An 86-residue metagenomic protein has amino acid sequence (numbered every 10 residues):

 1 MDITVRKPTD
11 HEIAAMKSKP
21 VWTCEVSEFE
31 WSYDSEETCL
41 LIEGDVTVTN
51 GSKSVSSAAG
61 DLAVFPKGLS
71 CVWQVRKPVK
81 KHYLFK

Functional and structural regions predicted by a protein language model:
M1-P8, E12-I13, S54, A59: Cytosolic regulatory regions built on CNB/CRP/Popeye-like sensor folds
R6, M16-D34, P66-G68: Conserved short histidine dyad/triad with adjacent acidic residue
E25, T49-K53, R76: Short strand-coil-strand connectors
W31, V48, K81-L84: Short hydrophobic/aromatic-rich beta-strand segments that constitute the beta-sheet cores of beta-sandwich/beta-barrel
Y33-V48: Short, conserved beta-strand element in jelly-roll/cupin
G51-K67: Short acidic-glycine-tyrosine-enriched beta hairpin
K67-K86: Ligand-binding loop in jelly-roll beta-barrel domains
